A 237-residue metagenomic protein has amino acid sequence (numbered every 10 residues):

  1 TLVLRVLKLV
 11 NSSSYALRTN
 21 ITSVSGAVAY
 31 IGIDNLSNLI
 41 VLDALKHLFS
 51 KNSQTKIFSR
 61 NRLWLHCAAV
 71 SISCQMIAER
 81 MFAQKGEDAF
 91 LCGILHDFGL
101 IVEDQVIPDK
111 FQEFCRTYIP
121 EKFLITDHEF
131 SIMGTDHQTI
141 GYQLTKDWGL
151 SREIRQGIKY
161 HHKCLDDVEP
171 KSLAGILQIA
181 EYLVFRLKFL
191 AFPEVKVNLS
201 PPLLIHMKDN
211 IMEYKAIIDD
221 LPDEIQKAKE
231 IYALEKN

Functional and structural regions predicted by a protein language model:
T1-C115, I119, F123-L199: Conserved alpha-helical "signature site" that marks functionally important helical segments or helix/loop junctions
P201-N237: Terminal helices and disordered tails flanking the catalytic cores of nucleotide-processing hydrolases
